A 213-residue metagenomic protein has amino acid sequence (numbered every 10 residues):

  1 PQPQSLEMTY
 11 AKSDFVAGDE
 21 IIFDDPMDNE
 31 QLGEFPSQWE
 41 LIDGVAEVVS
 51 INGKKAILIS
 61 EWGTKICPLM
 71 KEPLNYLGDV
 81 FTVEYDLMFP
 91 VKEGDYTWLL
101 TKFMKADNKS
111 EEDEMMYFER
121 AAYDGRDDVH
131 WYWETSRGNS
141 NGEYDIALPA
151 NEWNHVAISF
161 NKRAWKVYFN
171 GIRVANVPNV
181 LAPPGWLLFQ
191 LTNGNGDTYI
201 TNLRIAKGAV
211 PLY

Functional and structural regions predicted by a protein language model:
Q2-L41, L212-Y213: Extracellular carbohydrate-recognition regions
K12, L69-N75, G142-L148, N176 (+1 more regions): Beta-strand-rich interaction surfaces with strong enrichment in secreted/lumenal proteins
M27, I200-I205: Extracellular beta-strand elements of beta-rich domains used for carbohydrate recognition/degradation or cell-matrix
M27, Y85, E152-F169: Short tryptophan-centered beta-strand motifs in secreted/extracellular beta-sheet-rich domains of glycan-recognition
G33-L58: Extracellular glycan-recognition surfaces and repeat-rich motifs
I59-Y132, V210: Secretory/extracellular carbohydrate-interaction modules and structurally similar beta-sandwich "look-alikes"
Y132-H155: Short, aromatic/His-centered strand-loop micro-motif at the edge of beta-sheets
V177-T201: Flexible glycan-contacting loops in extracellular carbohydrate-active proteins
